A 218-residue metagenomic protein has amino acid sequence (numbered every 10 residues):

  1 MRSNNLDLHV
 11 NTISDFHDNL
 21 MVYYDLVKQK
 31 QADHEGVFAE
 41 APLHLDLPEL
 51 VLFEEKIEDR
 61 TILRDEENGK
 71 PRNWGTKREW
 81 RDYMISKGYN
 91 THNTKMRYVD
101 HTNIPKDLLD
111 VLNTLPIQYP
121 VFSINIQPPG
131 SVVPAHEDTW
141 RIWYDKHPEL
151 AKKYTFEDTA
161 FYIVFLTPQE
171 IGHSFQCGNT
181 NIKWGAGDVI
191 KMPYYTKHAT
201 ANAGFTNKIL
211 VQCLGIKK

Functional and structural regions predicted by a protein language model:
M1-I124, V132: Non-heme Fe(II)/2-oxoglutarate
P120, A160, T196: Short beta-strand or tight-loop elements that sit immediately N-terminal to catalytic metal-binding acidic residues
I124-E157: Conserved short histidine dyad/triad with adjacent acidic residue
I126-P128, T139, V164-E170, N179 (+2 more regions): Short, flexible loop/turn elements at secondary-structure junctions
P134-D138, D145-H147, H173-N179, N202-A203: A short secondary-structure junction signal
E157-G185: A short beta-strand-loop-beta hairpin characteristic of the jelly-roll/cupin
A160-L166, K191, F205-K218: A short hydrophobic beta-strand segment most commonly corresponding to one strand of the jelly-roll/cupin
I182-H198: Conserved metal-binding segment of the jelly-roll/cupin
